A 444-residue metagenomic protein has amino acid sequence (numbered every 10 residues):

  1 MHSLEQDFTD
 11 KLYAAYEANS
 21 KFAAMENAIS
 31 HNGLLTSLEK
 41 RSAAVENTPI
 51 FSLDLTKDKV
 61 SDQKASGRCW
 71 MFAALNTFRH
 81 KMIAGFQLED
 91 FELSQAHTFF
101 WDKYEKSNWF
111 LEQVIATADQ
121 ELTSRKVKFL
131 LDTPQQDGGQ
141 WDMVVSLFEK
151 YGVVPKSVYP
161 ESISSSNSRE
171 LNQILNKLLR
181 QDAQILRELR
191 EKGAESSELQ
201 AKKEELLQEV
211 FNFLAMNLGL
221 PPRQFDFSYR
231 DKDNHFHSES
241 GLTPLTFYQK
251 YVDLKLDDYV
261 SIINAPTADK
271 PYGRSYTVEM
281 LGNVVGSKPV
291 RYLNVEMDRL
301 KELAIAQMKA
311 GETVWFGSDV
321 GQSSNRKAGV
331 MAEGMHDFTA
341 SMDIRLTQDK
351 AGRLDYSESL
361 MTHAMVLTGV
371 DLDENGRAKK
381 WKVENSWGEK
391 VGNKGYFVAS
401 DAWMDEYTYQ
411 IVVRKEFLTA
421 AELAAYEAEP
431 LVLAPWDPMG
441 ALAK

Functional and structural regions predicted by a protein language model:
H2-D58: N-terminal regions that are enriched for targeting/export leaders and immediately downstream pro/stem segments
H2-F22, F72-L75, L88, S400 (+3 more regions): Bimodal feature
A44-V314, V391-K394, D401: Active-site nucleophile-adjacent alpha helix/oxyanion-hole segment immediately C-terminal to the catalytic cysteine
C69, F148, D355-G388: Catalytic nucleophile-His microenvironment captured as a short glycine-rich beta-strand/loop that brackets
F72, F316-D319, T368: Short His-Asn-centered micro-motif
S287-T362: Long, positively charged binding patches that form subdomain-scale interaction surfaces for polyanionic ligands
V320-N325, V330-Q348, D371-E374, W381-V391 (+1 more regions): Active/binding-pocket-proximal capping segment
D373-K444: Conserved catalytic-core surface of thiol
